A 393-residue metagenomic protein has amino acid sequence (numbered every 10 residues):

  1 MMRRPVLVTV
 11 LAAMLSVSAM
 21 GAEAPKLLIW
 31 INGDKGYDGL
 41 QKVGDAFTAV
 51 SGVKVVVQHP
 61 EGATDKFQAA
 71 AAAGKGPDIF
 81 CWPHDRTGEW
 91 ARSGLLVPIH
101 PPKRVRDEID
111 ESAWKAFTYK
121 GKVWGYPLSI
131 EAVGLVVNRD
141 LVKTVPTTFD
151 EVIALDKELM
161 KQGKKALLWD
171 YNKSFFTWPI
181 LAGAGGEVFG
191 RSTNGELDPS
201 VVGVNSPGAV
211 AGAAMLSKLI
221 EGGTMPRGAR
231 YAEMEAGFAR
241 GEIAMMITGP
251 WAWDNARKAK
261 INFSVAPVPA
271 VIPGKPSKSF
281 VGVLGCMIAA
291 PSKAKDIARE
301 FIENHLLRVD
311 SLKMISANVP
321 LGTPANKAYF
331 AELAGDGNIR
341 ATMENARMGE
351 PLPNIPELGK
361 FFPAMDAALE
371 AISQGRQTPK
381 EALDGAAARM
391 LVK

Functional and structural regions predicted by a protein language model:
M20-E89, K103-D107, I272-G274, I297 (+4 more regions): Conserved N-terminal structural module of periplasmic/extracytoplasmic solute-binding proteins
L28, D45, A49-V50, V123 (+7 more regions): Extracytoplasmic/periplasmic substrate-recognition and gating elements
P77-D78, R106-D140, A166-W169, K275-K278 (+1 more regions): A structural signal for short loop-to-beta-strand junctions that line the ligand-binding cleft of periplasmic/secreted
H84-V133, T144, F149-D156, I180 (+2 more regions): Hinge/lid segment of periplasmic solute-binding proteins
W124-L128, V133, I153-V201, I243: Extracytoplasmic/periplasmic solute-binding protein
L155-D156, D198-G228: Glycine-centered hinge/linker elements that transmit conformational signals in sensory and ligand-binding systems
A266, I315-A364: Long, aromatic- and glycine/proline-rich binding clefts that accommodate carbohydrate-like moieties
E344-K393: Conserved C-terminal helix/tail region of periplasmic/extracytoplasmic solute-binding proteins
